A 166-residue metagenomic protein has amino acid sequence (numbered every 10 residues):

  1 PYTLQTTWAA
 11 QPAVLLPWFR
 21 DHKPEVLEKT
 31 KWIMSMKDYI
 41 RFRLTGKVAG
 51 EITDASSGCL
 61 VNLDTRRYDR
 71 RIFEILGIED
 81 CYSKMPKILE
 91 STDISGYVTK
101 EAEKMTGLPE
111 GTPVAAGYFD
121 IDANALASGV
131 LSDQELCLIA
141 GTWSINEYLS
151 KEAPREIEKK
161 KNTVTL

Functional and structural regions predicted by a protein language model:
P1-L166: Glycine-rich phosphate-binding/catalytic subdomain of phosphoryl-transfer and nucleotide/sugar-phosphate-processing
